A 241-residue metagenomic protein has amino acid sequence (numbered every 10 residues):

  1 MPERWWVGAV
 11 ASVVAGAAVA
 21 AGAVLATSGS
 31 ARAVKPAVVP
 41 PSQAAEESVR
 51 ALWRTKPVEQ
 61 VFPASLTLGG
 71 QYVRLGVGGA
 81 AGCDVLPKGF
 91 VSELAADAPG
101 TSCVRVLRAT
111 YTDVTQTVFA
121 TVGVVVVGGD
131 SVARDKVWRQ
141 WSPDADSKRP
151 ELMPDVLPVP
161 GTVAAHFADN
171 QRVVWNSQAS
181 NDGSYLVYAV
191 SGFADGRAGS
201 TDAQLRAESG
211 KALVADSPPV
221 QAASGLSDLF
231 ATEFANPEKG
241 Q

Functional and structural regions predicted by a protein language model:
M1-V49: Hydrophobic single-pass membrane-targeting/anchoring helices
V7-G8, T55, P143: Intrinsic disorder/low-complexity segments enriched in polar/charged and small flexible residues
G8, A18-A21, V38-V39, G79 (+3 more regions): Localized chelating/binding microdomains that coordinate divalent metal ions or stabilize phosphate-bearing
A31-C103: Extracytoplasmic low-complexity, Pro/Thr/Ser/Ala/Gly-rich segments that lie immediately after a secretion/anchoring
A44-Q71, V126-A133, A189-E208: Short N-terminal helix-initiation segments at or just after the protein's N-terminus
A81-S177: A small/polar (G/S/T-enriched), proline-flanked helix-loop surface module common in exported/cell-envelope proteins
M153-Q241: Extracellularly exposed regions in secreted/surface proteins, prominently low-complexity, repeat-rich
